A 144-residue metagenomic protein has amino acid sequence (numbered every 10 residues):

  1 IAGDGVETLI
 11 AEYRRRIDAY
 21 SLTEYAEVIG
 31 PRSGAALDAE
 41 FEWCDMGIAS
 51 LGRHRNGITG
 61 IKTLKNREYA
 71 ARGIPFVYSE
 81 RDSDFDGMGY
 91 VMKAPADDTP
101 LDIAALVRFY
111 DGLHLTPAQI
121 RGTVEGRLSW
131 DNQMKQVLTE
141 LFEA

Functional and structural regions predicted by a protein language model:
G3, A11-F41, M46: Nucleotide-activated donor-binding/catalytic signature segment of Leloir-type glycosyltransferases, i.e., the conserved
G5, R32, E80, D97-D98: Short beta->alpha linker loops
V6-E12, D84-D86: Short, charged/polar "capping" segments at the starts of alpha-helices and the immediately preceding loops
Y20-T23, G87, V124: Short, structurally constrained coil/turn elements that cap an alpha-helix or connect an alpha-helix to the following
S33-E40, G47-E68, V77-M88: Nucleotide-sugar-dependent
F85-R108: Change "using UDP/GDP/dTDP sugars" to "using nucleotide sugars
D98-L101, D111-E143: A charged, aromatic-enriched C-terminal amphipathic alpha-helix characteristic of glycosyltransferases across folds
